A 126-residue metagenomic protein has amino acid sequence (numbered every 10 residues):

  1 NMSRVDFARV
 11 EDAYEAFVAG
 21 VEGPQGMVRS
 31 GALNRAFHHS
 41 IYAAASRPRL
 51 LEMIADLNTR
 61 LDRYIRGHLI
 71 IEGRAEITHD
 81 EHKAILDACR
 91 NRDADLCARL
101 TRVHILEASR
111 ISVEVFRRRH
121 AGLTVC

Functional and structural regions predicted by a protein language model:
N1, R110-C126: Short linear motifs at protein or domain termini
M2-G67, I77-A88, L96-R110: Conserved amphipathic alpha-helical segments that form helical-bundle/coiled-coil interaction surfaces
I70-R74: Solvent-exposed loop and edge beta-strand segments that line ligand/cofactor-binding and catalytic clefts
